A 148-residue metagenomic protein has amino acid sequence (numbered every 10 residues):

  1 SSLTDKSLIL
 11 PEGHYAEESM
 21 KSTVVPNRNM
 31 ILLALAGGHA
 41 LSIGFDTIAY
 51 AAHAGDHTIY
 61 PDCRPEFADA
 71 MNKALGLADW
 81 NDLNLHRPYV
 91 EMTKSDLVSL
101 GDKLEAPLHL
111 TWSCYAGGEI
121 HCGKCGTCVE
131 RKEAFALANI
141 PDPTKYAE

Functional and structural regions predicted by a protein language model:
S1-E105: ATP-dependent adenylation/nucleotidyltransferase module used to activate substrates
A34, W112-E133: Local cysteine-cluster metal-coordination motifs and their immediate loop/turn environment, predominantly Fe-S cluster
I43, H109, G123: Structured loop/turn residues at beta-strand edges in well-structured enzyme cores
A49, P61, N84, C114 (+2 more regions): A generic "cationic amphipathic patch" detector
D79, A136-N139: Short amphipathic alpha-helical interaction/hinge segments
L100-K103, L108-G117: Short, intrinsically disordered, charge-biased short linear motifs at domain edges
L104-A106, K132-A136: A polyampholytic, Gly/Pro-enriched intrinsically disordered region
G117-G118, N139-E148: Short cysteine/histidine-rich metal-coordination sites, predominantly Zn2+-binding motifs
